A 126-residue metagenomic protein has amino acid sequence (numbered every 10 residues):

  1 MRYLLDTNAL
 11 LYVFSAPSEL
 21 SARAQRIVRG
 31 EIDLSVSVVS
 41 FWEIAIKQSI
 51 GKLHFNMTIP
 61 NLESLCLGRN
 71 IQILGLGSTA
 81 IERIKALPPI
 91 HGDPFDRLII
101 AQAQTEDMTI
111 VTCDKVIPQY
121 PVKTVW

Functional and structural regions predicted by a protein language model:
M1-V36, K52-S64, E106, K115-Q119: Short, well-structured N-terminal submotif of metal-dependent ribonuclease cores
T7-N8, I44, I84, A103: Generic structural signal for small/hydrophobic residues in well-ordered secondary structure, especially within
A9-L10, S40, A80, I99 (+1 more regions): Alpha-helix capping/helix-boundary segments
E19, W42, T79: Short alpha-helical
E43, R83-A86, Q119-Y120: Phosphate- and divalent-cation-binding pockets in alpha/beta enzyme and binding domains that engage nucleotide-derived
H54-P60, G68-C113: Active-site neighborhoods of divalent-metal-dependent phosphate/nucleic-acid chemistry enzymes
P121-W126: Active-site regions of enzymes building and remodeling cell-envelope glycoconjugates
